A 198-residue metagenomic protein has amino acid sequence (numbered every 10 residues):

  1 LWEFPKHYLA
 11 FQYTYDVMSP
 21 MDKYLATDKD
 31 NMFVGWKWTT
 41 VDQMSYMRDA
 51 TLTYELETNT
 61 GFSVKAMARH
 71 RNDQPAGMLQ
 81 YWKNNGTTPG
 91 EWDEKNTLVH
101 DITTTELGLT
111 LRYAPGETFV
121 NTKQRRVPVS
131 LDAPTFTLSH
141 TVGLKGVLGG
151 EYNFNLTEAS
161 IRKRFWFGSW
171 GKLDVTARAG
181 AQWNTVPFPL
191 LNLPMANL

Functional and structural regions predicted by a protein language model:
L1, F11-Y13, L52-T58, A68 (+3 more regions): Residues on the lipid-exposed face of transmembrane beta-strands in outer-membrane beta-barrel proteins
L1, Y46-A50, D101-L107, N153-T157: Residues that define the transmembrane beta-barrel architecture of outer-membrane proteins
F4-A10, G61-K65, T104-G108, P128-T137 (+2 more regions): Outer-membrane beta-barrel architecture
F4-H7, S19-P20, T60-V64, Q74 (+3 more regions): Repeated loop/turn-to-beta-strand initiation elements of outer-membrane beta-barrel proteins
Y8-D28, M32-Q43, T97, S139-L198: C-terminal outer-membrane beta-barrel translocator/porin domains of Gram-negative envelope proteins and their
W38-A76, D101, V120-V129: Outer-membrane beta-barrel transmembrane strands
Y81-T105, T185-L198: Outer membrane beta-barrel transmembrane domains
G90-R126: Outer-membrane beta-barrel transmembrane domain signature of Gram-negative proteins, especially the mid-to-C-terminal
